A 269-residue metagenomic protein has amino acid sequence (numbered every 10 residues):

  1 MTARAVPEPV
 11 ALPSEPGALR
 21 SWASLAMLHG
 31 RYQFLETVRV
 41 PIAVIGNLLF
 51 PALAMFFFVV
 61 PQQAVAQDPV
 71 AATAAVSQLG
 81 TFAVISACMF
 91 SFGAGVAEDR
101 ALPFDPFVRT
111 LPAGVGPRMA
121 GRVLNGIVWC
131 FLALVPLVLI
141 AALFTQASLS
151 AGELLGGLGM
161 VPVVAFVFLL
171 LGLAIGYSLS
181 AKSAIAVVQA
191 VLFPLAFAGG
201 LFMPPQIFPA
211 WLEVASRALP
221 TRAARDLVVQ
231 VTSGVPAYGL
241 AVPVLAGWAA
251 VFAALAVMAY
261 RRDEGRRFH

Functional and structural regions predicted by a protein language model:
T2-L19: Short, contiguous pre-domain boundary segments
T2-R4, A23-H29, L201-V242: Short hydrophobic, aromatic-rich alpha-helical segments embedded in or entering the lipid bilayer of multi-pass
E15-L25, Y32-L102, C130, Q146-G157 (+2 more regions): Transmembrane helix-boundary elements of multi-pass transport/secretion proteins, especially ABC-type permease modules
F58-V65, G176-A218: Transmembrane helix segments
V59, Q63, E98, F107 (+8 more regions): Transmembrane helix-loop junction
G95-I127: Helix-loop-helix units of permease transmembrane domains in multi-pass membrane transporters, especially ABC
V115-Q189, Y238-A246, A250-L255: Alpha-helical transmembrane segments and their short interhelical loops
